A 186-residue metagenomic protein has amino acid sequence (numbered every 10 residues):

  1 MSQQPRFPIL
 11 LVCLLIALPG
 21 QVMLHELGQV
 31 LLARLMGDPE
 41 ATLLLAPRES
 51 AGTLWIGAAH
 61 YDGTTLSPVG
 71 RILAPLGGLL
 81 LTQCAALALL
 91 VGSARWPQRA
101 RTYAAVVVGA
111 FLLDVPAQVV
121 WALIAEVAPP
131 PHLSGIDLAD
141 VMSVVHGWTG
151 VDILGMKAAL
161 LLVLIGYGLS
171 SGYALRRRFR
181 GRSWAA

Functional and structural regions predicted by a protein language model:
M1-L15, R34, Q83, L87-L90: Active-site scaffold of zinc-dependent metalloenzymes
Q3-I16, G20-M23, Q98-G109: Alpha-helical transmembrane segments and their helix-start/interface "positive-inside/aromatic belt" motifs in integral
P5-P8, P19, P39, P47 (+3 more regions): Proline-rich intrinsically disordered, low-complexity coils
L15-S67: Small-residue-rich helix-interface/hinge motifs
T53-R178: Metalloprotease/metallohydrolase-associated module, dominated by Zn2+-dependent proteases
R177-A186: Membrane-interfacial, low-structure loops and terminal tails that flank and connect transmembrane helices in multi-pass
